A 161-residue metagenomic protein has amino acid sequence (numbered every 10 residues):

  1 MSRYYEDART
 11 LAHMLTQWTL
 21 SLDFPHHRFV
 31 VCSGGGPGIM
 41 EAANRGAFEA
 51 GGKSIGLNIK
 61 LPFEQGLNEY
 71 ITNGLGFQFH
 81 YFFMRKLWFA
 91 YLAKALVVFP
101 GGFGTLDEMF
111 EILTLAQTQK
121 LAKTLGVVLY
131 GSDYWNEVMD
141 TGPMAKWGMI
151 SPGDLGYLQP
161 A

Functional and structural regions predicted by a protein language model:
M1-L57: Glycine-rich beta-alpha loop segments
L61-P160: Conserved phosphate- and dinucleotide-binding cores of soluble alpha/beta proteins, encompassing both enzyme active
